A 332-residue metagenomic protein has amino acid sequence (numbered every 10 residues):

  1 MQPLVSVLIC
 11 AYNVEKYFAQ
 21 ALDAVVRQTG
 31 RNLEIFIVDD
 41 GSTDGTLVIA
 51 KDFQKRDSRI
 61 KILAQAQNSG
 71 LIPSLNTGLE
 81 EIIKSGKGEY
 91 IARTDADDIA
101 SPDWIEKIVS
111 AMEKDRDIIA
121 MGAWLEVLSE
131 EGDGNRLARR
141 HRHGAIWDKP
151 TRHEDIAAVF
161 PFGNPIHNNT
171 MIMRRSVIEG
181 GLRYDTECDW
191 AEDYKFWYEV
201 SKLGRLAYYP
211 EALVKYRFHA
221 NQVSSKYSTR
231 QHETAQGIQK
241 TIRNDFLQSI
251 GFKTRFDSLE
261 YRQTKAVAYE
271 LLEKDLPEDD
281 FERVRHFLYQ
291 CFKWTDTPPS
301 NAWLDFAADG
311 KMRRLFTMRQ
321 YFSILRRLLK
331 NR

Functional and structural regions predicted by a protein language model:
D23-N32: Short, acidic, metal-binding catalytic loop of nucleotide-sugar glycosyltransferases
D39-V48, Q67, D95: A conserved acidic beta->alpha catalytic loop
G45, D98-A111: Acidic donor-binding/catalytic loop of UDP-sugar-dependent glycosyltransferases, especially processive GT2
L47-K87: Conserved donor nucleotide-binding strand/loop of the catalytic core
L71-S74, E80, K107-V177, F256: Flexible acidic/His/Gly-enriched loops in nucleotide-sugar-dependent glycosyltransferase catalytic domains
I91: Short aromatic/hydrophobic "clamp" motif used to bind/position activated sugar donors
W147-T241, I250-R255: Conserved nucleotide-sugar donor-binding catalytic segment
F218-R332: C-terminal subregions of glycosyltransferases and related glycan-biosynthesis enzymes
